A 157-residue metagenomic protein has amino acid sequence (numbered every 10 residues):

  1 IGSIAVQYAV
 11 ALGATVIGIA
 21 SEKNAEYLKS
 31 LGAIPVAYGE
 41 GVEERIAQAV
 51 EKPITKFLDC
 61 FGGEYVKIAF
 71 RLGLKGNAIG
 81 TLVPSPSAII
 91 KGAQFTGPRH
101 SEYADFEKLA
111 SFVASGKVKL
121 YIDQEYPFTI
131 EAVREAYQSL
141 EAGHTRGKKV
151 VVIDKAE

Functional and structural regions predicted by a protein language model:
I1-E157: Terminal helix/beta-alpha structural elements that buttress the NAD(P)+-binding lobe
